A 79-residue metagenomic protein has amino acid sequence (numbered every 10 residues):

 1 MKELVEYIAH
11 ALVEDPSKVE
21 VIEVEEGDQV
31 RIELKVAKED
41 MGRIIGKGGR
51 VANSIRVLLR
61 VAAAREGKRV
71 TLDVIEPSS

Functional and structural regions predicted by a protein language model:
M1-M41, S54-S79: RNA-contacting regions in translation and RNA-metabolism proteins, encompassing KH/S1 modules where present
V51: An amphipathic, aromatic/His-enriched active-site/gating alpha helix that lines ligand/cofactor pockets
